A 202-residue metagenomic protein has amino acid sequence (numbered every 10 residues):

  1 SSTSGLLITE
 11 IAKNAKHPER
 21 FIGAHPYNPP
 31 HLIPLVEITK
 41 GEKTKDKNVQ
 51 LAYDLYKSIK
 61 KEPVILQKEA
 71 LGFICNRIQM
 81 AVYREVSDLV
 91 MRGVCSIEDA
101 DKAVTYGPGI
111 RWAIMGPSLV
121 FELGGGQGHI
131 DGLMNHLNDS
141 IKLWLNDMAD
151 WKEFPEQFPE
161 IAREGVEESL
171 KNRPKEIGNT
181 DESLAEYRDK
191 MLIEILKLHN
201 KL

Functional and structural regions predicted by a protein language model:
S2-K68, G72, N76: Rossmann-fold dinucleotide-binding core
K13-K16, Q79, Y83, T105 (+2 more regions): A generic structural signal for secondary-structure junctions that act as hinges or helix/strand caps at the edges
E19, P29-L32, K43-K47, F73-I74 (+5 more regions): Residues in flexible loops and secondary-structure boundaries
P30-T39, S58-I59, V64-R92, K102-L119: Active-site-proximal catalytic alpha-helix in oxidoreductases
Q50, K61-I65, M91-R92, I97-L202: NAD(P)-dependent Rossmann-like dehydrogenase/reductase catalytic/cofactor-binding core
